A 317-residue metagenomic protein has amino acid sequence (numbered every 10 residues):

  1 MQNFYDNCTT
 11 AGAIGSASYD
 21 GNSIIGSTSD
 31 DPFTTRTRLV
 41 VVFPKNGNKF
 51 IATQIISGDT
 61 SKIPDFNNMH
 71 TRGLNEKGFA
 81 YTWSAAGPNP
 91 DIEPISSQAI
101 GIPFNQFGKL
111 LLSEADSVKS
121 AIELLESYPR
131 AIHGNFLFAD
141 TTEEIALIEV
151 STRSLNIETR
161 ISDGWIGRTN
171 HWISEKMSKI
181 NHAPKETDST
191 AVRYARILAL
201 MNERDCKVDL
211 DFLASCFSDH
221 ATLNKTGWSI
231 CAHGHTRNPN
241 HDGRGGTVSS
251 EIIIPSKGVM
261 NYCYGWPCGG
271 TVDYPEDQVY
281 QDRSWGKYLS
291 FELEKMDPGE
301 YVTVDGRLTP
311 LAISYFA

Functional and structural regions predicted by a protein language model:
M1-D20, D116-E126, T141, R168-A317: C-terminus-biased signal that marks the final domain/tail of proteins
M1-N105, R130-H133: A contiguous strand-loop segment
I14-D20, N75-K77, A139-E143, E149-S154 (+2 more regions): Short acidic-glycine loop/turn motifs at beta-strand connectors
G21-N22, T34-R36, W83-S84, P90-E93 (+4 more regions): Short helix/loop capping segments that flank catalytic or ligand/cofactor-binding pockets
M69-T71, L147, S250-I252: Short, surface-exposed charged micro-motifs
A99, N105-S117: Short N-terminal edge-element motif at the start of the domain
G134-N135, D140-P184: Extended amphipathic alpha-helical segments with heptad-repeat/coiled-coil character used for oligomerization, fusion
